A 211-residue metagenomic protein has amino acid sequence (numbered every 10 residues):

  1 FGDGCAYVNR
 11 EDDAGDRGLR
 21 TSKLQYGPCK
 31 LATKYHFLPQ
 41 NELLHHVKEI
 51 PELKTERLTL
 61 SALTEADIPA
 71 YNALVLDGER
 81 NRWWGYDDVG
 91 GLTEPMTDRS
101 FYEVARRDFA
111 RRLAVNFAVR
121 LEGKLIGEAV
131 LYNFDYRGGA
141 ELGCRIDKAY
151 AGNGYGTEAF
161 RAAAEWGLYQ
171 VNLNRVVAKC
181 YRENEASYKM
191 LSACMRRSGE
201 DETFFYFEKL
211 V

Functional and structural regions predicted by a protein language model:
F1-F37: Aromatic (often tryptophan-rich) hydrophobic motifs at membrane interfaces
V8, G18, Q25, Q40-R82 (+1 more regions): Acyl-donor (CoA/ACP) binding surface of acyl/acetyltransferases
D13, R17, P95-R99, E185: An alpha-helix initiation/capping motif
V75, W84, D108-A110: Hydrophobic residues in alpha-helical segments
E79-E103: Conserved GNAT-fold acetyl-CoA-binding loop/helix
E103-F117, G127: A short helix-loop-beta-strand connector motif used in the catalytic cores of GNAT acetyltransferases and, in some
